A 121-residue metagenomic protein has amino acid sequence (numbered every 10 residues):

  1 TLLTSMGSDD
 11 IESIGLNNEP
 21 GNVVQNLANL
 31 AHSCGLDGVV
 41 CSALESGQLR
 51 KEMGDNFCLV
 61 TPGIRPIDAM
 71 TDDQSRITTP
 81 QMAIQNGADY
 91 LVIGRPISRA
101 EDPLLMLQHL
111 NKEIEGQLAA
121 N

Functional and structural regions predicted by a protein language model:
T1-G38, S42-E45, E52-N56, R65-A69: Conserved anion-binding
G21-Q25, D73-Q81, Q108: Charged helix-capping and loop-helix junction motifs
C34, N86-G87: Structural motif
V40, L91-V92: Conserved beta-strand positions in the central sheet of alpha/beta enzyme cores
C41-L59, T71-D72, R99-L110: Active-site-adjacent beta->alpha loops and helix N-cap segments on the catalytic face of soluble alpha/beta enzymes
T61-P62, I93-P96: Glycine-rich beta-strand-to-loop/alpha-helix junction loops that act as flexible
I84, I97-N121: C-terminal helical cap(s) of enzyme catalytic domains, especially alpha/beta-barrels
